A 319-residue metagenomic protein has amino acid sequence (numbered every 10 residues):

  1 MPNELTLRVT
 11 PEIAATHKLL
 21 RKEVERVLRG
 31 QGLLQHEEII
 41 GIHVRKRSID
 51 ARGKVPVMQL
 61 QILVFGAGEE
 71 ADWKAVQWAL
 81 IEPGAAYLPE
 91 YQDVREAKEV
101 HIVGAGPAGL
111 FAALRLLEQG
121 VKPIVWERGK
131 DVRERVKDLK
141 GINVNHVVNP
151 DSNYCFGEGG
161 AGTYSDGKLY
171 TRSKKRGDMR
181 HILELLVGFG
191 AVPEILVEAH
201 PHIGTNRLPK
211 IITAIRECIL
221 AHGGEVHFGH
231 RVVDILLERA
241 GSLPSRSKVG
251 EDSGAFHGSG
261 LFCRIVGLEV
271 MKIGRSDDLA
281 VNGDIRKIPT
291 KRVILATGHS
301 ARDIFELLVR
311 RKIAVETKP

Functional and structural regions predicted by a protein language model:
P2-P56, L63-Y164, K168-L185, F189 (+3 more regions): Residues forming the flavin
